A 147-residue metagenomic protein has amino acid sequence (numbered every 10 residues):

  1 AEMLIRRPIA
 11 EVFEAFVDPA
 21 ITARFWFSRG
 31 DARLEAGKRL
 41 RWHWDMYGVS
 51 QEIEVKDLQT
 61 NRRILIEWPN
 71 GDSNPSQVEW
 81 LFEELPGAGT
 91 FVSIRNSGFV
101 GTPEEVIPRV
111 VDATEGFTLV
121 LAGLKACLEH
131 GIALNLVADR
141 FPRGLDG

Functional and structural regions predicted by a protein language model:
A1-D31, G147: Hydrophobic ligand-binding cavity/cleft-lining segments
A1-I9, L85-S93, N135, L145-D146: Aromatic-glycine hotspot motif
M3, E52-D57, Q77-E84: Hydrophobic/aromatic beta-strand elements that line small-molecule binding cavities or substrate pockets in beta-rich
P8, Y47, T60-N61, G71-S73 (+1 more regions): Short strand-connecting beta-turns/loops that link adjacent beta-strands
V12-F16, T22, L40-W42, V55 (+4 more regions): Hydrophobic pocket/interface hotspot
A23-R24, R29-N70: Glycine-rich portal/gate segments that line the openings of hydrophobic small-molecule binding cavities
G71-L119, V137: Beta-strand/loop substructures that line and gate deep hydrophobic ligand-binding cavities in soluble
A126-G147: Short, highly charged C-terminal tails/helix-capping segments
